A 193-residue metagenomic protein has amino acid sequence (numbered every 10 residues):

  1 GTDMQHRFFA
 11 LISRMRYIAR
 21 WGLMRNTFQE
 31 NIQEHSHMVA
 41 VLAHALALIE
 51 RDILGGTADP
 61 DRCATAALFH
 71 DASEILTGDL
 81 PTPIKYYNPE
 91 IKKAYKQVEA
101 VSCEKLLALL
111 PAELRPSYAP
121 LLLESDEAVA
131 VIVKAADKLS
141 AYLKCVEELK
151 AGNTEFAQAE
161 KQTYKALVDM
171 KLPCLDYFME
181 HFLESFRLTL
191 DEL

Functional and structural regions predicted by a protein language model:
G1-L193: Alpha-helical, largely C-terminal catalytic domains that coordinate divalent metal ions via clustered Asp/Glu/His
